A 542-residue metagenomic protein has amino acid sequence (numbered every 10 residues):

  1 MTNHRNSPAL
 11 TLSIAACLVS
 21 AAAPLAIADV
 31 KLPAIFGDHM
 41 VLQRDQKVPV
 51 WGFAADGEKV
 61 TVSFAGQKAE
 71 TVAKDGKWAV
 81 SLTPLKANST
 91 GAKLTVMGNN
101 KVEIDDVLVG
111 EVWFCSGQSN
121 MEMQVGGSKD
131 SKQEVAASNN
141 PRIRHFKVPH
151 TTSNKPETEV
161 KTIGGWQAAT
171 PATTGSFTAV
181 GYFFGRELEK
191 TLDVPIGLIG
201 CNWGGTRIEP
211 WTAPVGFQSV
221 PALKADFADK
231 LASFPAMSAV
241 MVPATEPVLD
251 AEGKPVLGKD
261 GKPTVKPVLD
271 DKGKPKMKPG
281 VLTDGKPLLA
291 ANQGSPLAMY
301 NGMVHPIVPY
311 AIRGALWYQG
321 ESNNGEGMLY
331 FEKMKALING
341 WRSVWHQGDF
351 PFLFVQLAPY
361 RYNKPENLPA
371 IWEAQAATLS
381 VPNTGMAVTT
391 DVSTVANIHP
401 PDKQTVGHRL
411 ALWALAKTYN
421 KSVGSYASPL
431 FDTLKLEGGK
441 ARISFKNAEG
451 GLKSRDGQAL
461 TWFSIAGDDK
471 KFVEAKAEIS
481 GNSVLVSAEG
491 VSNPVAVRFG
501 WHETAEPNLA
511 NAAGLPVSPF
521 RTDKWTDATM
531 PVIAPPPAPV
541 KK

Functional and structural regions predicted by a protein language model:
T2-I14: Bacterial N-terminal signal peptides that target proteins for export
A22-A23: N-terminal signal peptide c-region/cleavage motif recognized by signal peptidases
I27-K542: Cell-envelope and extracellular/periplasmic
